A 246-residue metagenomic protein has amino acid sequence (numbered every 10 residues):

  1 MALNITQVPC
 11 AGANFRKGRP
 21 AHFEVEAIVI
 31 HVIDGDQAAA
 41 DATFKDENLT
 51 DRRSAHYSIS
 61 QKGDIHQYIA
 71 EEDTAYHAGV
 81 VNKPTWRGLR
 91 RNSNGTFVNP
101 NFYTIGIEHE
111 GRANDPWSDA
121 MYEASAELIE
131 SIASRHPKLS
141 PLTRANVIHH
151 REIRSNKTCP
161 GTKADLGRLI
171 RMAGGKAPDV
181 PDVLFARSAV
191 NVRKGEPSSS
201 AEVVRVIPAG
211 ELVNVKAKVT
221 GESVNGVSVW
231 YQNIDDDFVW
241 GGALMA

Functional and structural regions predicted by a protein language model:
M1-P100: N-terminal catalytic cores of peptidoglycan-degrading enzymes
A2-P9, K17, A21-H22, V98-G106 (+2 more regions): Basic/polar, cationic surfaces and motifs that engage anionic cell-wall and phosphate/carboxylate ligands
E24-E26, D51-A55, Q61-D64, Y103 (+5 more regions): Residues that flank catalytic or metal-binding motifs in active/ligand-binding sites
I30-G35, I59-K62, Y68-D73, E108-R112 (+3 more regions): Active-site-proximal beta-strand/loop segments in catalytic clefts of secreted hydrolases
V32-D34, I69, I132-P137, A173 (+1 more regions): Sec/Tat-exported extracytoplasmic proteins
D73-A78, D115, A201, E222-V224: A short local loop/turn or secondary-structure capping micro-motif enriched for an aromatic residue
A177-K194, V204-A209, M245-A246: SH3-family beta-barrel domains
R205-A246: SH3/SH3-like beta-barrel superfamily modules
